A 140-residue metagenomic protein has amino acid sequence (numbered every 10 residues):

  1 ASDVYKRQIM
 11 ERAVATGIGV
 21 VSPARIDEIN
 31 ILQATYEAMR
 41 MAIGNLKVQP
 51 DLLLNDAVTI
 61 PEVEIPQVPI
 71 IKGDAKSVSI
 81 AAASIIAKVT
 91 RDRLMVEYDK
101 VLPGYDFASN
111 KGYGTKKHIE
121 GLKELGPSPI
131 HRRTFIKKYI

Functional and structural regions predicted by a protein language model:
S2-I140: RNase H-like, Mg2+-dependent phosphodiesterase core, and more generally RNA phosphate-backbone-engaging helix-loop
